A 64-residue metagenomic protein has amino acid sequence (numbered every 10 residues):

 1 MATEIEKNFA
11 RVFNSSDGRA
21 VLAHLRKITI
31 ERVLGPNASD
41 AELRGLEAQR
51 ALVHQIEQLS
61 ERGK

Functional and structural regions predicted by a protein language model:
M1-K64: Intrinsic-disorder/low-complexity detector
